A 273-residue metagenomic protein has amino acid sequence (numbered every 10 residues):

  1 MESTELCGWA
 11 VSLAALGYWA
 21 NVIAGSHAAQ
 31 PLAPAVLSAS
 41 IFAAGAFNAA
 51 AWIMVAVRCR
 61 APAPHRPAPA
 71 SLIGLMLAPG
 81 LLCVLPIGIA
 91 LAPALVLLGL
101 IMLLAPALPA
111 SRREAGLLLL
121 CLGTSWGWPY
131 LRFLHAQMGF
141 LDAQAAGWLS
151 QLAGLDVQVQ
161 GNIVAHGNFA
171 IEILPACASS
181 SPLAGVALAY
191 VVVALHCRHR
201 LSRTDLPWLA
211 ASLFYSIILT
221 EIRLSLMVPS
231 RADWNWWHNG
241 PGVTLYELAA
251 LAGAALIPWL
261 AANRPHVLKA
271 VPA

Functional and structural regions predicted by a protein language model:
M1-A273: Hydrophobic N-terminal alpha-helices or hydrophobic patches in metabolic proteins across all domains of life
